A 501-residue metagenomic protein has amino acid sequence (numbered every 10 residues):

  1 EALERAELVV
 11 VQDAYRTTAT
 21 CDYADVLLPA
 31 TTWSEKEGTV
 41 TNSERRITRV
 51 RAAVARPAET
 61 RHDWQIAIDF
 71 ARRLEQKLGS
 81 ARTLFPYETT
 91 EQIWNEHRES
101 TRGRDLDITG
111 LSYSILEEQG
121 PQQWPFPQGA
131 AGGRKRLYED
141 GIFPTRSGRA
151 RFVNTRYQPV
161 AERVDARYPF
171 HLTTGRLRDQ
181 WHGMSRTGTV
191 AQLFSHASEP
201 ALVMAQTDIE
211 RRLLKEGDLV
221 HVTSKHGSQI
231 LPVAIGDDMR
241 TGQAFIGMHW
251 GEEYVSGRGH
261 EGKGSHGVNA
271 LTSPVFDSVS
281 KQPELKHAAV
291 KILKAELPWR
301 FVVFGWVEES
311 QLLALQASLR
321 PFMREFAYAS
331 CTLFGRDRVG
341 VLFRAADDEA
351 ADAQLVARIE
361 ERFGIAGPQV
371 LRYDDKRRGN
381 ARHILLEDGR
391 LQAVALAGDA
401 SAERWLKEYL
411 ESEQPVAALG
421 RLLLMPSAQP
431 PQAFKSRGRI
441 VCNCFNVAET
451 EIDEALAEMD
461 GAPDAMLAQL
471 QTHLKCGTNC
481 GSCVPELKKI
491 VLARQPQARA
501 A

Functional and structural regions predicted by a protein language model:
A2-A6: Catalytic-core regions built around general acid/base machinery
A14-R51: Flexible glycine/proline-rich, aromatic-decorated loop/lid segments
P57, D63-Q119, G188-V203, T207-F363 (+1 more regions): Long, contiguous, secondary-structure-rich segments that constitute the structural scaffold of globular domains
T90-Q192: Long, low-complexity segments enriched in small/aliphatic residues
E261-V290, A417-T450: Cysteine/selenocysteine-centered motifs that mediate thiol-based redox chemistry or coordinate metal-sulfur cofactors
A327-L423: C-terminal catalytic lobe of FAD-dependent flavoproteins
A428-R439, D460-N479: Immediate flanking context of iron-sulfur cluster ligation sites
G438-E451, T472-K489: Local cysteine-cluster metal-coordination motifs and their immediate loop/turn environment, predominantly Fe-S cluster
